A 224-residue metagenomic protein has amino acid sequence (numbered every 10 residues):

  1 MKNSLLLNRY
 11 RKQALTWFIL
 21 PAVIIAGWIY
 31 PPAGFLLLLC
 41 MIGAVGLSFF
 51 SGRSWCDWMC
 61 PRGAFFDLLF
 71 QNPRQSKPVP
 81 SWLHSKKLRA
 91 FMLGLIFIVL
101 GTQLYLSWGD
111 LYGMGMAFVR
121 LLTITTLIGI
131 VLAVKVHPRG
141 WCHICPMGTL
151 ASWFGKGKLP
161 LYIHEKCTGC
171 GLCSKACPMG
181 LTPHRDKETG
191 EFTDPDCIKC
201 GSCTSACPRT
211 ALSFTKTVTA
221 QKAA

Functional and structural regions predicted by a protein language model:
M1-K187, P195-I198, S202-A224: Non-ligating segments of multi-cofactor redox enzymes
